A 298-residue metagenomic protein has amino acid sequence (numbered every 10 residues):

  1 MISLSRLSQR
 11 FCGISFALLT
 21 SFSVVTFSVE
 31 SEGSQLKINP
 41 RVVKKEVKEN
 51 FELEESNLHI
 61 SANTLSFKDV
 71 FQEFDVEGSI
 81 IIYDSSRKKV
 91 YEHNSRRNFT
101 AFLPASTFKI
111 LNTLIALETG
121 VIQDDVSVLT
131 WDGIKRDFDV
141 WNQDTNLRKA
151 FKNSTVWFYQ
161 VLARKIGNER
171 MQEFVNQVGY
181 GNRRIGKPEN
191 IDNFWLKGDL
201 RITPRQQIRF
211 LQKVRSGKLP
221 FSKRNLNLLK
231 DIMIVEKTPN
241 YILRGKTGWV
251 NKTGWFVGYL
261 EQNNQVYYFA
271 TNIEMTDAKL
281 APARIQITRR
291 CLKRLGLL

Functional and structural regions predicted by a protein language model:
L4-S15: Bacterial N-terminal signal peptides that target proteins for export
S15-S23: Bacterial N-terminal signal peptides
V29-D69, F74, R164-E169, R215-L298: Structured C-terminal helix/loop/strand segments within mature extracytoplasmic catalytic/sensor domains
E73-D84: Short N-terminal helix-loop-first-beta-strand/juxtamembrane motif that initiates sensory/input modules
S85-F99: Short, conserved catalytic-motif segment at the N-terminal edge
A101-V126, A150, Q207, F269: Active-site SXXK
I122-M171: Conserved catalytic neighborhood of penicillin-recognizing serine enzymes
D139, N146-L147, V161-L211: Mid-domain, small-residue-enriched loop/turn segments at the edges of structured enzyme/sensor domains
